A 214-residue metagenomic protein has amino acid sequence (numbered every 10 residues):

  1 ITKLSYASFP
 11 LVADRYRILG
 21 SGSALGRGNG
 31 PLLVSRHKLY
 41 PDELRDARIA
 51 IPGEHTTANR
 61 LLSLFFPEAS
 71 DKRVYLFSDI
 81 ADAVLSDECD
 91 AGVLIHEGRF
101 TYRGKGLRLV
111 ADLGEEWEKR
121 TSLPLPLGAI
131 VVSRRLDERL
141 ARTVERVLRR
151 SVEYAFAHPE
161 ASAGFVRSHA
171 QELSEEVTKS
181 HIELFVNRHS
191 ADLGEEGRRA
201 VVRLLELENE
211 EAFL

Functional and structural regions predicted by a protein language model:
I1-D14, L76, L94-R99: Beta->alpha turn/N-cap motifs
T2, F9-A13, G26-G28, P41-E43 (+1 more regions): Short active-site-adjacent helix-start/loop capping segments
R17, S70-R73, R108: Conserved beta-strand segments of alpha/beta enzyme cores
I18-P41, E118-R135: Hydrophobic/proline-rich hinge and linker segments of small-molecule sensing/allosteric domains, predominantly
P31-D90, E97, R199-R203: Bilobed "Venus flytrap"/periplasmic-binding protein-like clamshell domains and structurally analogous long
L76-R167: Pocket-lining segment of extracytoplasmic ligand-binding domains
L136-L207: Secondary-structure end/capping motifs
L207-L214: Conserved C-terminal helix/tail region of periplasmic/extracytoplasmic solute-binding proteins
